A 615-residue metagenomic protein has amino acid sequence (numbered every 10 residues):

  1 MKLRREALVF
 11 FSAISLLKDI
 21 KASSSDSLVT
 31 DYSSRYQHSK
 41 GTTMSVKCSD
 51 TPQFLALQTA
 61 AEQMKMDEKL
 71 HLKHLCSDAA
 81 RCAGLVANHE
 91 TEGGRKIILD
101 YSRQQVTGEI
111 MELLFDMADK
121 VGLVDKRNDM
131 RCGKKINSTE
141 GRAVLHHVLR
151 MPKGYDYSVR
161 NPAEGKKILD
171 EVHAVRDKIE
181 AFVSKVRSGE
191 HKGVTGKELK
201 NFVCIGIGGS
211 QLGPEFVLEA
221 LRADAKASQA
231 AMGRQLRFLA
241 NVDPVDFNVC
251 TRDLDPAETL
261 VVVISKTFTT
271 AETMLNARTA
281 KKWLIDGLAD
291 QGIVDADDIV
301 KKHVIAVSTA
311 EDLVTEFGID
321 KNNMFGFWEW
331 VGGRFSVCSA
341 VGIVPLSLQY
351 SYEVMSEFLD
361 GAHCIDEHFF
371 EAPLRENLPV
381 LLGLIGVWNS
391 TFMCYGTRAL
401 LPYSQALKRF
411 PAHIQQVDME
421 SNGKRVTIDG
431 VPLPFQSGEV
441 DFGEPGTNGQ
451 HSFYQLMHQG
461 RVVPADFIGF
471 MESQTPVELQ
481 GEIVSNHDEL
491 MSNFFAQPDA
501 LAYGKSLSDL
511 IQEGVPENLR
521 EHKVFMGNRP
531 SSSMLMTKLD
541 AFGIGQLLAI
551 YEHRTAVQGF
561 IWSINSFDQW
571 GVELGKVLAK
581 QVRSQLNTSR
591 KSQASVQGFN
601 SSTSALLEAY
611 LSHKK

Functional and structural regions predicted by a protein language model:
D31-T43: Short, Lys/Arg-enriched N-terminal segments with co-localized hydrophobic residues within the first ~10-30 amino acids
S49-T195, Q558, A594-G598: Extended, charge-enriched "interface" segments that sit outside catalytic cores
D78-C82, V203-P214, K266-M274, E311-L313 (+3 more regions): Gly/Ser/Thr-rich loops at beta-strand to alpha-helix junctions that form or flank small-molecule/cofactor-binding
D170-K192, K197, V242-A257, I264 (+1 more regions): N-terminal small/polar loop signature for handling phosphorylated ligands or for N-terminal nucleophile
K197-A257, T279, L401, Q405-D441: Anionic-ligand anchoring segments at beta-strand to alpha-helix junctions in alpha/beta enzyme folds, i.e., glycine
N276, W283-L479, V484, G504 (+2 more regions): Active-site phosphate/pyrophosphate-binding segments
E478-E513: Acidic, Ser/Thr-rich peripheral helices and adjacent loops at domain boundaries
